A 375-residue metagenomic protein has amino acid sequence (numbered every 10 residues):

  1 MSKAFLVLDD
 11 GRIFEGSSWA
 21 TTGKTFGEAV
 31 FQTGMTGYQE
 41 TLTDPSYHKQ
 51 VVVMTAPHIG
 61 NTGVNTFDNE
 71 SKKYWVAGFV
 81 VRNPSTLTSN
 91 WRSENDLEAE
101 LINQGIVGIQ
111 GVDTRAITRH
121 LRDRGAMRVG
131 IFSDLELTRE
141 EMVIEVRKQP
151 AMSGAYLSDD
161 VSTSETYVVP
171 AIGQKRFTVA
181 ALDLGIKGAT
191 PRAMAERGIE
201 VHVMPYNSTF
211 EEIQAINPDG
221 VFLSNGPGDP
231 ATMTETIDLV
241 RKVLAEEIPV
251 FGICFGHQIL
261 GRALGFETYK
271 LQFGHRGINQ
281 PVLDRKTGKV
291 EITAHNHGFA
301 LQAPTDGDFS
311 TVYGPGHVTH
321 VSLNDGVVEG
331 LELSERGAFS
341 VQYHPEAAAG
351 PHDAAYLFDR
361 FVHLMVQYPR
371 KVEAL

Functional and structural regions predicted by a protein language model:
M1-N207, E211, A215-I216, P230 (+2 more regions): RNA-binding accessory domains that recognize and position tRNA/RNA substrates
V107, T178, P249-F251, E267 (+1 more regions): Proline-centered loop/turn at the N-terminus of a beta-strand
R176-A180, E200, P249, I292 (+1 more regions): Residues that mark the start of a beta-strand
T178-D183, T293-A294, F339-Y343: Active-site-proximal beta-strand elements of phosphoester/diester hydrolases
A215, G220, S224-H295, A300-A303 (+1 more regions): Cysteine-nucleophile active-site neighborhood
K289-R336, V372-L375: Catalytic beta-strand/loop cores that center a nucleophilic Ser/Cys/Thr and support acyl-enzyme chemistry
G330-V372: A glycine-centered loop/beta-turn motif at secondary-structure junctions
